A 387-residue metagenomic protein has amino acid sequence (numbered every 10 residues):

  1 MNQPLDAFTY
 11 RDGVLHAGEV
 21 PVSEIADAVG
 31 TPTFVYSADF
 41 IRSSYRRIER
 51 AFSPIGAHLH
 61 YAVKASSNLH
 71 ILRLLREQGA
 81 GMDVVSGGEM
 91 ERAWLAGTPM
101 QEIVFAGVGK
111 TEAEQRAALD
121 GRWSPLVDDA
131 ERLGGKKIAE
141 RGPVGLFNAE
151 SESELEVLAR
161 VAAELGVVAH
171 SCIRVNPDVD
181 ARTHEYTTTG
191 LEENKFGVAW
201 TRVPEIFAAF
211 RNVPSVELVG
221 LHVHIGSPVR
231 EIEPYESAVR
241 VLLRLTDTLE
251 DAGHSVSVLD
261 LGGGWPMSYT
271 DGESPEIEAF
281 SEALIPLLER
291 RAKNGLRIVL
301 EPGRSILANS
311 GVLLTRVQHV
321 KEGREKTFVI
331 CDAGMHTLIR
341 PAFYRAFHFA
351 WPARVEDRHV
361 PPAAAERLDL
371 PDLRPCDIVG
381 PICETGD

Functional and structural regions predicted by a protein language model:
M1-V20, E24-D27, T31, A51: N-terminal hydrophobic targeting/anchoring segments and the immediately downstream early-domain regions of hydrolases
P21-S23, A38, E49-R50, H60 (+1 more regions): PLP-dependent amino-acid enzyme catalytic core
E24, V179-T183, S257-G272, V299-G311 (+3 more regions): Flexible glycine/acidic-rich beta-alpha junction loops that bind and position SAM and/or redox cofactors in anaerobic
S53-V258, W265, G272, A283: Active-site-proximal beta-alpha core segment in soluble small-molecule metabolic enzymes
E231-A238, S268-F280, A308-H319: Short glycine/threonine-rich loop-to-helix capping motif typified by GTGT followed within a few residues by an Asp-Pro
E282-E289: Active-site neighborhood of glycoside hydrolase catalytic domains
A283, N294-D387: Charged (often Lys/Glu-rich) extended helix/loop segments that serve as interaction or gating elements
